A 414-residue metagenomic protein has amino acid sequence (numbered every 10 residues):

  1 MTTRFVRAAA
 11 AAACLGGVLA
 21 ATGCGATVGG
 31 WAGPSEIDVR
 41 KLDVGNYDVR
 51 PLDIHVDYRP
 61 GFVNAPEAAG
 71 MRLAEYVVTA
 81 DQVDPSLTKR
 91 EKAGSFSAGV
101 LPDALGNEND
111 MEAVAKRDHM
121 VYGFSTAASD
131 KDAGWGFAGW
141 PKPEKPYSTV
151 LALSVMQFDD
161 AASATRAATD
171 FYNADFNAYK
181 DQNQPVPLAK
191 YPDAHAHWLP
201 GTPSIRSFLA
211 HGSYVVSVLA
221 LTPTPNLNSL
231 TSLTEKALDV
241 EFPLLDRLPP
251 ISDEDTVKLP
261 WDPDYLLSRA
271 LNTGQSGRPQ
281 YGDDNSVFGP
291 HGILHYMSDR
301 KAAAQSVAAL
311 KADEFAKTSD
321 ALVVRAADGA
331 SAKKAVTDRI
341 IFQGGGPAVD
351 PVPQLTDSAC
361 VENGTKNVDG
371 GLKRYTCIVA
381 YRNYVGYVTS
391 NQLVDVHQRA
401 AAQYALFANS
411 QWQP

Functional and structural regions predicted by a protein language model:
M1-A12: Bacterial N-terminal signal peptides that target proteins for export
A20-G23: C-terminal motif of bacterial Sec signal peptides marking the signal peptidase cleavage site
G25-P143, A237-K317, G345-V352, R399-P414: N-terminal "mature-domain start" segment
V44-Y47, P51, V78, P85-P102 (+2 more regions): Short, intrinsically disordered low-complexity segments
L105-A138, Y147-V150, D159-S207, A327-Y375 (+1 more regions): Short Gly/Thr-rich strand-loop-strand
G139-W140, V150-D160, A167-T169, T224-L230 (+2 more regions): Second-shell loop/turn segments in exported
M156-D159, A164, A168, R206-A210 (+2 more regions): Hydrophobic, ordered structural segments
S204, F208-A210, Y214-L219, P223-T224 (+1 more regions): Long compositionally biased, domain-poor regions of proteins
